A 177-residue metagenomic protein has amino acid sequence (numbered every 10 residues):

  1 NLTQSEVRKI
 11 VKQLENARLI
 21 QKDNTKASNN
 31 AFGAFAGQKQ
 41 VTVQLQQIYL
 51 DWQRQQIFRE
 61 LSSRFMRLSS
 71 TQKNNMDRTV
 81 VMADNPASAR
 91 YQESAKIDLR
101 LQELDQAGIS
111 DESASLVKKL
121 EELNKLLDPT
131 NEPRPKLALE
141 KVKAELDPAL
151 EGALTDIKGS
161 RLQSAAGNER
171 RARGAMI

Functional and structural regions predicted by a protein language model:
N1-I177: Mature extracytoplasmic or organellar-lumen-exposed domains after removal of signal/transit peptides
